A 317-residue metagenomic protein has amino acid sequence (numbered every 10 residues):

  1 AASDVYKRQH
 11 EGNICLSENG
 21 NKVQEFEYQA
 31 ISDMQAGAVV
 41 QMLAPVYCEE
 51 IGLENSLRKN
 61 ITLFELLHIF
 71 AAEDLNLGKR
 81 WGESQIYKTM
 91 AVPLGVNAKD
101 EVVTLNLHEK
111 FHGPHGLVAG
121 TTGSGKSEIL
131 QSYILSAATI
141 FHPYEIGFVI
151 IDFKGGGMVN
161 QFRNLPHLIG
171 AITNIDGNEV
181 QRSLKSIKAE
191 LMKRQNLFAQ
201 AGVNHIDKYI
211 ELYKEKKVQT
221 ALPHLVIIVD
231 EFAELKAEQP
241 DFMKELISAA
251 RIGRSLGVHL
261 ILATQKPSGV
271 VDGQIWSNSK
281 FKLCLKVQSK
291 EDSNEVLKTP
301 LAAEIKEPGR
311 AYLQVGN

Functional and structural regions predicted by a protein language model:
A1-G52, N60, F64-I210, K214-E295 (+2 more regions): P-loop NTPase catalytic phosphate-binding loop
